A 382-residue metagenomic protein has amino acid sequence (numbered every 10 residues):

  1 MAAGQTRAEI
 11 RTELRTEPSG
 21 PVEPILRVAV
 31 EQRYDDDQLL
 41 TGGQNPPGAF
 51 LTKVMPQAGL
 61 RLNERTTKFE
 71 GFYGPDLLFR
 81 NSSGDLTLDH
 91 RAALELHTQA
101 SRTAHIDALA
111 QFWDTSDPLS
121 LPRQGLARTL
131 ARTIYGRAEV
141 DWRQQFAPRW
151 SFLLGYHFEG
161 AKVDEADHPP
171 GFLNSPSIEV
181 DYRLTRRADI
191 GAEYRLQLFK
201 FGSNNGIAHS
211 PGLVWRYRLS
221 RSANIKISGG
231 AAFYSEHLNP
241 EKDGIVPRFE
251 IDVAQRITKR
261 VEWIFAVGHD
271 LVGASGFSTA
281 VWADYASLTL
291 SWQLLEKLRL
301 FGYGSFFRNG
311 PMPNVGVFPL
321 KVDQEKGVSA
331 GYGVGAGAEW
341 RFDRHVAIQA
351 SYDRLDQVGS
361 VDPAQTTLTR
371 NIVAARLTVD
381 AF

Functional and structural regions predicted by a protein language model:
M1-F382: Gram-negative and organellar
